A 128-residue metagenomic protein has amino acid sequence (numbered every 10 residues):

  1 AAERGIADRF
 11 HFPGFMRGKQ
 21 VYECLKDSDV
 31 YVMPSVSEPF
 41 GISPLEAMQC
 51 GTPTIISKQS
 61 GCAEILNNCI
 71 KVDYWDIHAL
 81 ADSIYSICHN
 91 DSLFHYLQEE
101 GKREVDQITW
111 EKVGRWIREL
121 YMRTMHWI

Functional and structural regions predicted by a protein language model:
A1-M16: Nucleotide-activated donor-binding/catalytic signature segment of Leloir-type glycosyltransferases, i.e., the conserved
F15, E23-S28: Short alpha-helical donor nucleotide-sugar binding micro-motif in glycosyltransferases
V36: Aromatic "clamp/platform" in nucleotide-sugar-dependent glycosyltransferases that forms part of the donor/acceptor
G41-P44, C62: Short glycine/serine-rich donor-binding loops of glycosyltransferases
P53-I56: Short hydrophobic beta-strand element within catalytic cores of glycosyltransferases and related nucleotide-activated
C69-H78, S86-D91: Conserved acidic donor-binding segment of nucleotide-sugar-dependent glycosyltransferases
S92-H126: A charged, aromatic-enriched C-terminal amphipathic alpha-helix characteristic of glycosyltransferases across folds
